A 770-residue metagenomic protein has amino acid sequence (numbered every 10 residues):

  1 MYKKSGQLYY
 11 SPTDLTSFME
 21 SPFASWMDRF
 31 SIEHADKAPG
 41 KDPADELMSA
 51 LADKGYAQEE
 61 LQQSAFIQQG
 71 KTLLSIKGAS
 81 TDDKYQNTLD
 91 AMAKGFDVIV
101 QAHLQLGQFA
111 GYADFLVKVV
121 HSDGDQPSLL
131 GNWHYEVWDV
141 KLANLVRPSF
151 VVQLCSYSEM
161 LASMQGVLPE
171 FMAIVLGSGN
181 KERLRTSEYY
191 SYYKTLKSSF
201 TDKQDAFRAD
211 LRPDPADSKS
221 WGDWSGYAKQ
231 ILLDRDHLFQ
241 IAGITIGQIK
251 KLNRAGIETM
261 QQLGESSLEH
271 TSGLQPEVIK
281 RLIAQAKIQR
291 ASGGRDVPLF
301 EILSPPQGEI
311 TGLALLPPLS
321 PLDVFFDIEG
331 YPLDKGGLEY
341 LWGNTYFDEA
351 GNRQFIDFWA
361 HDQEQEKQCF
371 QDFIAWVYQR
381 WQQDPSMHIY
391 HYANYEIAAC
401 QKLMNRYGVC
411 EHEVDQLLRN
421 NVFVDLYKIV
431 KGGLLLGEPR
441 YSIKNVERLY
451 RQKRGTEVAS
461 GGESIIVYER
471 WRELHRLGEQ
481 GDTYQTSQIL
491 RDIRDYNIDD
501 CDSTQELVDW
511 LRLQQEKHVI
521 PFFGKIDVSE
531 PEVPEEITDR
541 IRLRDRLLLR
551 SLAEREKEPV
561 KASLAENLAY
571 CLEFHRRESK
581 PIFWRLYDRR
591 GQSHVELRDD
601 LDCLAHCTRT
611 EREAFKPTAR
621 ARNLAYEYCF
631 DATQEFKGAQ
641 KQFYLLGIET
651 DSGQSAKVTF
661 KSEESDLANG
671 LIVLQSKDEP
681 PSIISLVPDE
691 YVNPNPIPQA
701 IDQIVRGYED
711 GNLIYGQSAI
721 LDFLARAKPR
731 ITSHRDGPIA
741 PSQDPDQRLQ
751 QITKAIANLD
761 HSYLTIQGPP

Functional and structural regions predicted by a protein language model:
M1-H121: Metal-dependent nuclease catalytic cores that hydrolyze phosphodiester bonds in DNA/RNA, characterized by
E20, R29, E33-K71, F522-A639 (+2 more regions): Accessory interdomain/linker segments of ATP-dependent helicases and helicase-like nucleic-acid enzymes that mediate
T81-D82, G95-L106, A110-H121, G131-D205 (+2 more regions): Conserved DEDDh/DEDDy metal-dependent 3′-5′ exonuclease domain
F171-Q240, I246, A255, E438 (+1 more regions): Acidic, Mg2+-coordinating catalytic module of metal-dependent nucleases/exonucleases that use a two-metal-ion mechanism
L176, Y189-K203, R472, R476-Q480 (+1 more regions): Pre-ATPase regulatory/linker segments immediately N-terminal to the P-loop/RecA-like helicase/translocase core
G226-F300: Compact, charge-rich alpha-helical regulatory domains located at protein termini
I283-D323, I328-E329, F615: A contiguous, basic/glycine-rich beta-loop/short-helix subdomain that forms a polymer-engagement track
I766: Hydrophobic anchor at the beta1->P-loop junction of P-loop NTPases
